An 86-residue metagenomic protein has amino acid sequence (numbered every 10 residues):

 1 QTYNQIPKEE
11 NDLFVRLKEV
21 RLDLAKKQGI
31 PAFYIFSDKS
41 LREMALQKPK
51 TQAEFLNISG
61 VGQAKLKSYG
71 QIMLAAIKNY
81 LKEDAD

Functional and structural regions predicted by a protein language model:
Q1-D86: Accessory DNA-binding and partner-docking regions appended to nucleic-acid-acting proteins, especially the terminal
